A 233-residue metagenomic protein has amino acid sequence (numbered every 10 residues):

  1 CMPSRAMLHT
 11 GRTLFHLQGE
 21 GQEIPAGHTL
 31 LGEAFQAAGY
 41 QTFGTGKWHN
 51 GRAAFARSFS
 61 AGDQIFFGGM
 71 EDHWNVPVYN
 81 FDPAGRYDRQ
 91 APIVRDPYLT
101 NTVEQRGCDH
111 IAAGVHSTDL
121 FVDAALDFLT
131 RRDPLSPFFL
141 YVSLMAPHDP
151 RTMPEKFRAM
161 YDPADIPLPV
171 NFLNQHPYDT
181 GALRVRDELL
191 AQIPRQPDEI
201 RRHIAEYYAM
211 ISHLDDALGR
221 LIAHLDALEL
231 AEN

Functional and structural regions predicted by a protein language model:
C1-N233: Formylglycine-dependent sulfatase
